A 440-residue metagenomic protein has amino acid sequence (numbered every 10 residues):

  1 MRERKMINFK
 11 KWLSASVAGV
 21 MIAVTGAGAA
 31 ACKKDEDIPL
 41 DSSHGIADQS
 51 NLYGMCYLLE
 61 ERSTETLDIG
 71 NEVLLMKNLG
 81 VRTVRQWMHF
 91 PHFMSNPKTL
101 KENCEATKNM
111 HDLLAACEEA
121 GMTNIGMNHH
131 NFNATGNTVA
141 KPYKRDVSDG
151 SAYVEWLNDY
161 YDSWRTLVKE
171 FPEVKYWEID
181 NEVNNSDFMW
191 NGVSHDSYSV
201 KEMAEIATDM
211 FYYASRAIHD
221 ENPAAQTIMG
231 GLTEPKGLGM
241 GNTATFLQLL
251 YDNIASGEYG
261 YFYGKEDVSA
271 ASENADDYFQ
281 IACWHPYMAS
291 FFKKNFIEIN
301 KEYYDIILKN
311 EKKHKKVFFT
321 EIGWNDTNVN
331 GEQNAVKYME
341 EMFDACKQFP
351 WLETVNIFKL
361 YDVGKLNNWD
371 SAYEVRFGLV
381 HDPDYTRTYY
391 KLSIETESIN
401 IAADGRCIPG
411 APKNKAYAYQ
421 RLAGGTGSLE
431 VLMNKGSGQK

Functional and structural regions predicted by a protein language model:
R4-V17: Bacterial N-terminal signal peptides that target proteins for export
G28-A31: C-terminal motif of bacterial Sec signal peptides marking the signal peptidase cleavage site
K33-D35: Bacterial signal peptide processing site
I38-H89: Boundary/entry segment of secreted carbohydrate-active catalytic domains
R62-K77, L157-L167, A244-S272, V336-A345: Short, acidic/polar
V73-G241: Substrate-binding cleft and catalytic face of glycoside hydrolase catalytic domains, especially the flexible beta-alpha
K101, F188, D196, K201 (+4 more regions): Aromatic-rich peripheral "rim/lid" segments of glycoside hydrolase catalytic domains that contact and position glycan
L157, E202-Q333: Noncatalytic carbohydrate-binding groove/subsite architecture in carbohydrate-active enzymes
